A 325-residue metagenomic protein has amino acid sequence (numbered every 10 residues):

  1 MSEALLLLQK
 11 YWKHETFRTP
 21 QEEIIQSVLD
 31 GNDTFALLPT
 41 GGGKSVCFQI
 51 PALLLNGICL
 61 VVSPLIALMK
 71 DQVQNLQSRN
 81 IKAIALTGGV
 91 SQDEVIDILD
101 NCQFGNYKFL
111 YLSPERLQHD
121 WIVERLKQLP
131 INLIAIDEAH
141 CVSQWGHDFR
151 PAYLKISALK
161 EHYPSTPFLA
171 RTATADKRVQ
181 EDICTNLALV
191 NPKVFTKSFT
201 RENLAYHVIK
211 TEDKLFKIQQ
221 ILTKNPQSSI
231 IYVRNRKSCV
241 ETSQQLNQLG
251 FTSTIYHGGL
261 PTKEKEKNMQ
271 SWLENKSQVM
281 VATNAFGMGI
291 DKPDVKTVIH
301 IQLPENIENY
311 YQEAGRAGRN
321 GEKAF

Functional and structural regions predicted by a protein language model:
M1-A4: Accessory DNA-binding and partner-docking regions appended to nucleic-acid-acting proteins, especially the terminal
L6-Y11, E15, T19, E23-F35 (+3 more regions): Helicase motor core with emphasis on the C-terminal RecA-like subdomain
